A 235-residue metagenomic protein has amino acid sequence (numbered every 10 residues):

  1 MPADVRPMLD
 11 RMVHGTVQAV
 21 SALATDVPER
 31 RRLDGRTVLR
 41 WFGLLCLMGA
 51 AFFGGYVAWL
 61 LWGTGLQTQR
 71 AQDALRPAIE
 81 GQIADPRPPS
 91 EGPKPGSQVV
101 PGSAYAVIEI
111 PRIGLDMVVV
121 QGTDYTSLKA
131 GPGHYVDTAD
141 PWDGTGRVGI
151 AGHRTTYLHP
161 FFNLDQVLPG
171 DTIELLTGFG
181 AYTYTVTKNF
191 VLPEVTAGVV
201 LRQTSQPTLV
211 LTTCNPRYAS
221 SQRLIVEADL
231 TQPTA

Functional and structural regions predicted by a protein language model:
M1-L39: Terminal targeting segments of Actinobacterial cell-envelope proteins
D34-A235: Solvent-exposed, non-transmembrane regions of membrane-associated and secreted proteins
